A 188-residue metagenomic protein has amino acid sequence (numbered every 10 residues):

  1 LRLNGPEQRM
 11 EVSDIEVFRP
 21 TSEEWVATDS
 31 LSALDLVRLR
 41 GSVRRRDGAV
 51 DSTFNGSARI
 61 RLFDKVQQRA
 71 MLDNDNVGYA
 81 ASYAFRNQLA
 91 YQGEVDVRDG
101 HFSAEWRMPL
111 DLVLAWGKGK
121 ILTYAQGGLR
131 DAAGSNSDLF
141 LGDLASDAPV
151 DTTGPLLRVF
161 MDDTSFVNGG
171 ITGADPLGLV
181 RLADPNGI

Functional and structural regions predicted by a protein language model:
L1-R38, R46: Caspase-like cysteine protease fold
D35-L39, A174-G178: Structural beta-strand segments of beta-rich domains
G41-D51, K65-Q67, D163-V167, R181-I188: Short amphipathic, basic-aromatic surface patches that mediate peripheral association with negatively charged
R61-G78: Short aromatic-acidic-glycine turn motif
Y79-S82, A90-V97, L110: Beta-strand-rich interaction surfaces with strong enrichment in secreted/lumenal proteins
L110-K120: Short glycine/proline/serine/threonine-rich loop/turn segments at secondary-structure transition edges
Y124-G128, A183: Beta-strand-rich extracellular modules
L129-L156: Short beta-strand elements
